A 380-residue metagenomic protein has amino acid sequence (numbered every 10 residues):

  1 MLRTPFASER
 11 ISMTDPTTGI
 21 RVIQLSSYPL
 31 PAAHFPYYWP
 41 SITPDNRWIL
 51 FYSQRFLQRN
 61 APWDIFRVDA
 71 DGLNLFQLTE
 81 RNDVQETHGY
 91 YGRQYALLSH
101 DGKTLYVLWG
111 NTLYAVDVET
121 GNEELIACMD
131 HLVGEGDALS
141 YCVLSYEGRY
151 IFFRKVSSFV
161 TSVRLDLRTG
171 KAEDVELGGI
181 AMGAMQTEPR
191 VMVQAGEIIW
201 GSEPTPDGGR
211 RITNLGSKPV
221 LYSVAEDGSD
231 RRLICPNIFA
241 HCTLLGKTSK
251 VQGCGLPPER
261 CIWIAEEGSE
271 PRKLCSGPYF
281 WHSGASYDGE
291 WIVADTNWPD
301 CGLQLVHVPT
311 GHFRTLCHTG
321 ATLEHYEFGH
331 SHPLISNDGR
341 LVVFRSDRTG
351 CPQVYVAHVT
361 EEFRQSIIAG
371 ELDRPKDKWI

Functional and structural regions predicted by a protein language model:
M1-I23: Blade/loop signatures of beta-propeller domains
P31-Y38, N60-Y106: Blade-loop segments of beta-propeller domains
F35-W39, T87-L97, G134-V143, M182-V191 (+4 more regions): Repeated scaffold domains used in trafficking and secretory/extracellular systems, primarily beta-propellers
I49, L105, Y150-I151, I198-I199 (+4 more regions): Hydrophobic beta-strand positions that form the internal "hydrophobic ladder" of WD40/Gbeta-like beta-propeller blades
E80-T161, D174-A184: Asp-box/WD-like beta-propeller blade repeats and closely related beta-sheet repeat scaffolds
I238-F239, C275-G284, H312-I335, D373: Conserved blade-ending motifs and adjacent loop-strand segments that build the rim/top face of beta-propeller domains
P258-I262, R272-H312: Loop/turn-rich, solvent-exposed surfaces of beta-rich toroidal or solenoidal domains
F328-I380: Blade-level signature of beta-propeller repeat domains, shared across WD40, Kelch, NHL, RCC1 and BNR/Asp-box propellers
